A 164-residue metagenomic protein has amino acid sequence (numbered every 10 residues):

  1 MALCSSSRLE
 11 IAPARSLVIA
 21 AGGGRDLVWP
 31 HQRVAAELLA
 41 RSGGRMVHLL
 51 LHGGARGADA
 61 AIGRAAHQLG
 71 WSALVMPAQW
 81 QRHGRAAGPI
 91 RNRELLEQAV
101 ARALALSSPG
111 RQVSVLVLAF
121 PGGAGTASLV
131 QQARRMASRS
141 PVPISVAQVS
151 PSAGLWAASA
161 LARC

Functional and structural regions predicted by a protein language model:
A2-C164: Acidic/glycine-enriched connector segments
